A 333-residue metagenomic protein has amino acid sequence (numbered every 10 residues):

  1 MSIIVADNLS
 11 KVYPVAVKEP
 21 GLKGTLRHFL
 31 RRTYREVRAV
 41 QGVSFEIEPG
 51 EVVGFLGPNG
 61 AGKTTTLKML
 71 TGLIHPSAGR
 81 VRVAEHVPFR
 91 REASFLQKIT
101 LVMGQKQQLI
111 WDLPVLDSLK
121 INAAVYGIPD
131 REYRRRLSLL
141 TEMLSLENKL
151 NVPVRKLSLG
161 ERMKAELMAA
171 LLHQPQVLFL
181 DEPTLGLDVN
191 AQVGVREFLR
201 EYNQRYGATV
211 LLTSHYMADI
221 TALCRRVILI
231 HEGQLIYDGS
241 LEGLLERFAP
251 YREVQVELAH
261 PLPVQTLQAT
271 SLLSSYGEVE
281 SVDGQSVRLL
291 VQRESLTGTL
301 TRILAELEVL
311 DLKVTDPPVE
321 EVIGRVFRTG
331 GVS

Functional and structural regions predicted by a protein language model:
L9, G21-F29, K120, A124 (+1 more regions): Conserved ABC ATPase "signature" region
G79-R90, S94-L96: Conserved ABC transporter NBD signature motif
Q174: Conserved catalytic motifs of ABC-family nucleotide-binding domains
L178-E182: Catalytic Walker B motif of ABC-type/P-loop ATPase nucleotide-binding domains
R196-L290: ABC transporter nucleotide-binding domain
